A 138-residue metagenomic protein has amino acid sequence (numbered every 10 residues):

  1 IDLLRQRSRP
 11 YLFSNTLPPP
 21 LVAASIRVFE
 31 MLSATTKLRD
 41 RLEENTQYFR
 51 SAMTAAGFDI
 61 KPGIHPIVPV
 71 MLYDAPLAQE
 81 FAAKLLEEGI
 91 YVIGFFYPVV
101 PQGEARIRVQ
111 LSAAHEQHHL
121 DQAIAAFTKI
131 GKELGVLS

Functional and structural regions predicted by a protein language model:
I1, L77, E116: Short, acidic Gly/Pro/Ser/Thr-rich loop/turn segments
I1-T36: Conserved core segment of the aminotransferase class I/II
L3, R7, R27, Y48 (+3 more regions): Generic non-transmembrane alpha-helical segments
L12, K61-G63, I93-G94: A local structural micro-motif
P18, Y97-P98: Short, ordered loop/turn segments at secondary-structure junctions
A23, D40, P76, H118-D121: A generic "alpha-helical surface" signal
T35, D40-G89, V99, G103-E104 (+1 more regions): Conserved PLP-binding catalytic core of the aspartate aminotransferase-like
E87-I90, V99-S138: PLP-dependent enzyme catalytic core of the Aspartate aminotransferase-like
